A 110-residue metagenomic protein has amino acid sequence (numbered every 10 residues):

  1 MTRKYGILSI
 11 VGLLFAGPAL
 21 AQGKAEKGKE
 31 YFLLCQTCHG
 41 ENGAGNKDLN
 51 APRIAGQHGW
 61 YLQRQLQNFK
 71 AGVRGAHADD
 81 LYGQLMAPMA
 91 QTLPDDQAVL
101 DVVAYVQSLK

Functional and structural regions predicted by a protein language model:
M1-L8: Bacterial N-terminal signal peptides that target proteins for export
A16-P18: N-terminal signal peptide c-region/cleavage motif recognized by signal peptidases
Q22-A44: Sequence/structural segment immediately N-terminal to covalent heme-attachment motifs in c-type and related
K27, Y61, A98-D101: Charged catalytic carboxylate motif
K29-L33, G56-G59, Q63: Sequence context surrounding c-type heme c attachment/ligation sites in exported
K47-A55, K70-D101, V106-K110: Axial heme c-ligation environment in periplasmic c-type cytochrome domains
